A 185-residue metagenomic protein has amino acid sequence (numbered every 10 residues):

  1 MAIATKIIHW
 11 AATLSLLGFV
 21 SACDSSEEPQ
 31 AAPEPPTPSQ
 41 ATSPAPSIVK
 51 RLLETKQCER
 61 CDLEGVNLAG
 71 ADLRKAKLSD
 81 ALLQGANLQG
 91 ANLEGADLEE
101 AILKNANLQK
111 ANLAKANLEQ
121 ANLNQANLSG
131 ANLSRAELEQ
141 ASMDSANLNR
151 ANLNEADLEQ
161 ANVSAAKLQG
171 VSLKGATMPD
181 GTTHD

Functional and structural regions predicted by a protein language model:
A2-A11: Bacterial N-terminal signal peptides that target proteins for export
A12-L16: Hydrophobic helical h-region of N-terminal Sec-dependent signal peptides in bacterial secretory/periplasmic proteins
F19-A22: C-terminal motif of bacterial Sec signal peptides marking the signal peptidase cleavage site
D24-A31: Bacterial lipoprotein signal-peptidase II cleavage site
A31-T42: Low-complexity, Pro/Thr/Ser/Glu-rich flexible segments characteristic of extracytoplasmic/periplasmic regions
S43-D185: Tandem repeat scaffolds
